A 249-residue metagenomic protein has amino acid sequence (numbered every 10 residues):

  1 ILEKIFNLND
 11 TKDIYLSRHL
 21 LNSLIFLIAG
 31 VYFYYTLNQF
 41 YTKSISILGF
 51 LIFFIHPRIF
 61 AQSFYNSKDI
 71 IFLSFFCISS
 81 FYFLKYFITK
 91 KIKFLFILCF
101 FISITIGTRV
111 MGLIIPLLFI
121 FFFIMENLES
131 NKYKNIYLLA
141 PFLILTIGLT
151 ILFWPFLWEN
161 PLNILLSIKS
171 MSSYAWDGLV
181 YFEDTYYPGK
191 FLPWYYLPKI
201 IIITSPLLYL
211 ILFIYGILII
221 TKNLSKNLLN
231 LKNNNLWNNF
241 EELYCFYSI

Functional and structural regions predicted by a protein language model:
I1, F123-I249: Transmembrane-lumen/periplasm boundary regions of multi-pass, lipid-linked membrane glycan transferases
I1-L24, R58, K190, I201-S205: Juxtamembrane segments of multi-pass membrane glycosylation machinery that transfer sugars from lipid-linked donors
L20-F40, I78-Y82, T221-S225: Transmembrane-helix motifs of polytopic, lipid-linked glycan transferases
I28-I55, I88-K93, I97: Transmembrane-helix signature of polytopic, membrane-embedded enzymes that assemble or transfer cell-envelope glycans
Y32-Y35, I71-I88, F101-I102, Y247-S248: Specific aromatic-rich, kink-prone transmembrane helix
G49-F54, A61, F81, I102 (+1 more regions): Short helix- or helix-capping micro-motifs that position conserved polar/aromatic residues at function-defining sites
R58, F64-I71: Short acidic/glycine- and proline-prone juxtamembrane loop motifs at membrane-interface regions of multi-pass membrane
S74, F96-I97, M111-E126, L208-I214: Transmembrane-embedded, aromatic-rich helix segments that form part of the hydrophobic channel/pocket engaging
